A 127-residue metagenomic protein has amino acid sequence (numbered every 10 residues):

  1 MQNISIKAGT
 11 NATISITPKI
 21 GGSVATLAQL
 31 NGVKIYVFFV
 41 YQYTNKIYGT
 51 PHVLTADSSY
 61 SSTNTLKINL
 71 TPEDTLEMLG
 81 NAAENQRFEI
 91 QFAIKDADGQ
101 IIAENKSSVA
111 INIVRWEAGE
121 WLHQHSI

Functional and structural regions predicted by a protein language model:
M1-A118: N-terminal assembly/attachment segments of tailed bacteriophage virion structural proteins
W121-I127: Compositionally biased low-complexity segments at domain edges in trafficked proteins and select soluble regulators
